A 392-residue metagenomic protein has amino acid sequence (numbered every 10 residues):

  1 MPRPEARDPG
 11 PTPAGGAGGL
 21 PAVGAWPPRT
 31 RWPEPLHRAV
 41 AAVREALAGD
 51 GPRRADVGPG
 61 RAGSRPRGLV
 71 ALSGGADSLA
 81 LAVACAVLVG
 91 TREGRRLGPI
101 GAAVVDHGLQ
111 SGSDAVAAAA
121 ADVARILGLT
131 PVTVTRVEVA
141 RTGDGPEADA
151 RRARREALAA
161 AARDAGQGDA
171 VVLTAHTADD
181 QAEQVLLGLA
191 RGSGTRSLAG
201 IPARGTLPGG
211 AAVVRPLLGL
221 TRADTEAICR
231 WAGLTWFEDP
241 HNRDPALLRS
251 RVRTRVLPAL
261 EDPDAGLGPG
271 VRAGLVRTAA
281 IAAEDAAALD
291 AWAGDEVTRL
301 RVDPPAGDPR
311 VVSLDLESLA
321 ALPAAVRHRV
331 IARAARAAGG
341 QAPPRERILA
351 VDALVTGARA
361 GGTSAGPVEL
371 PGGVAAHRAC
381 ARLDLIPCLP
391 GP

Functional and structural regions predicted by a protein language model:
M1-D77, L97, G101, H107 (+4 more regions): AMP-forming adenylation/ATP pyrophosphatase catalytic core
P2-R255: Core alpha/beta nucleotide-donor-binding catalytic domains of modification enzymes
V171, T177-R347: Flexible helical/loop "lid" subdomain adjacent to adenine-nucleotide binding pockets
